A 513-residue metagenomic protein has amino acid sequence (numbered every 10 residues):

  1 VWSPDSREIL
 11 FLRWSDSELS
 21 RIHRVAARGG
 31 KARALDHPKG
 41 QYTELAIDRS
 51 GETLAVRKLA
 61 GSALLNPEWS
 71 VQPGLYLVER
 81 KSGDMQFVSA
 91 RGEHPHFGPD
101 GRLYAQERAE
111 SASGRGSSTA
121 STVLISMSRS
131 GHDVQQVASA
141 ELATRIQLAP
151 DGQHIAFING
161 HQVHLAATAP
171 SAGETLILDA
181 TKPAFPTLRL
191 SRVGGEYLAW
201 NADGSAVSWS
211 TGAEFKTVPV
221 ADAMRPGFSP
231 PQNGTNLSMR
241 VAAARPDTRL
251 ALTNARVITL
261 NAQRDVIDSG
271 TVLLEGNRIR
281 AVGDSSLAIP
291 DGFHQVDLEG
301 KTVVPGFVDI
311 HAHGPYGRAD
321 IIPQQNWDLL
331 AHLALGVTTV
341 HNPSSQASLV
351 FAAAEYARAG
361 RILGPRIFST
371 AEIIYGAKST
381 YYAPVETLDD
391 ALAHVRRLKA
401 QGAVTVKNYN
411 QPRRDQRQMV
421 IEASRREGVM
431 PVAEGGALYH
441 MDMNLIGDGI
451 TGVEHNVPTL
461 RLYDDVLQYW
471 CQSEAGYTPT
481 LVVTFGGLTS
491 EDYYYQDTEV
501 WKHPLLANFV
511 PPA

Functional and structural regions predicted by a protein language model:
V1-P4, L10-H23, A27, D36-T43 (+9 more regions): A flexible loop/linker signature enriched in serine peptidases of the S9 family
A138-A143, T181-A199: Conserved blade-ending motifs and adjacent loop-strand segments that build the rim/top face of beta-propeller domains
A172-R189, P230-T235: Surface-exposed loop and turn segments in beta-propeller and other repeat-based domains that flank or scaffold
A255, V272, N277, G300 (+7 more regions): Divalent metal-coordination and catalytic microenvironments
Q263-V304: Histidine-rich, glycine-flanked metal-binding segment
K301-A359, S379-T380, E386-D389, D415 (+1 more regions): Metal-associated gating/positioning segment near the N- to mid-region
D328-S348, P365-I373, K399-Q411, I421 (+4 more regions): Divalent metal-dependent hydrolysis catalytic cores, especially in the metallo-beta-lactamase
A393-P412, P458-A513: Active-site neighborhoods of metal-dependent hydrolases
